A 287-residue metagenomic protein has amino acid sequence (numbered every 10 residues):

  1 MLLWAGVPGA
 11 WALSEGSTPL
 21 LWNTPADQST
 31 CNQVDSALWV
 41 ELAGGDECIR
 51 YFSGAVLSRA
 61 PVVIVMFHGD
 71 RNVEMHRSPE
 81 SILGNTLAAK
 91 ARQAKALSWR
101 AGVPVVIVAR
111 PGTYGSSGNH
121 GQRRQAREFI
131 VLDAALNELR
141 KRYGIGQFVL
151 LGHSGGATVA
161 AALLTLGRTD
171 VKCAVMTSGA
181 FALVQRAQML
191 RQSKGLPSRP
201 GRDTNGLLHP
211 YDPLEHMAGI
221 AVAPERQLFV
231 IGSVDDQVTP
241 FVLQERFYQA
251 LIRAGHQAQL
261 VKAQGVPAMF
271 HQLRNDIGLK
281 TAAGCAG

Functional and structural regions predicted by a protein language model:
E15-V56: N-terminal cap/lid segment of alpha/beta-hydrolase-fold proteins
A43-G102: Short, surface-exposed "cap/lid" segments of acyl-processing enzymes
V65-H68, V108, T177: Alpha/beta-hydrolase
V103-R127: Cap/lid segment of the alpha/beta-hydrolase catalytic domain
N119-R142: Alpha/beta-hydrolase active-site loop
Q147-R191: Primarily recognizes the serine-hydrolase "nucleophile elbow" in alpha/beta-hydrolase and SGNH/GDSL folds
Q185-I252: The feature captures the conserved acid-bearing segment of alpha/beta-hydrolase catalytic domains
V242-G287: C-terminal catalytic histidine-bearing segment of alpha/beta-hydrolase fold enzymes
